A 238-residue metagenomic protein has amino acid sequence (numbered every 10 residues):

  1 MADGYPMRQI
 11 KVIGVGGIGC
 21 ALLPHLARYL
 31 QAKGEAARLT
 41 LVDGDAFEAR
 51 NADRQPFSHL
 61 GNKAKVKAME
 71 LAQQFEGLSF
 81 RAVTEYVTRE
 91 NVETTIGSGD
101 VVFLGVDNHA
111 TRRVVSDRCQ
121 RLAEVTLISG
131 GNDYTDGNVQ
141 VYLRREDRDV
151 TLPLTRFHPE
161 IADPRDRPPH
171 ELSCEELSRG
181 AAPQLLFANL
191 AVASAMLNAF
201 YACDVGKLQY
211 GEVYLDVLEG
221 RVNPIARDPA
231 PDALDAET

Functional and structural regions predicted by a protein language model:
M1-V12, G16, A36, G97 (+1 more regions): Glycine-rich phosphate/adenylate-binding loop
P6-G34, T40-A46: Glycine-rich adenosine-cofactor-binding loop
C20, R50, R113: Alpha-helical elements of the RecA-like P-loop NTPase motor core of helicases
A21, N62, V66, A188-A195: Conserved active-site and cofactor/substrate-binding residues in soluble primary-metabolism enzymes
L26-L30, P56, C119, D204: Active-site catalytic pocket residues across diverse enzymes, especially alpha/beta-hydrolases
A36-G77: Glycine-rich phosphate-binding loop and adjoining beta1-alpha1-beta2 segment of Rossmann-like nucleotide-binding folds
T40-V42, V83, F103, T126-I128: Hydrophobic/aromatic beta-strand patches that form the interior of the parallel beta-sheet core in alpha/beta enzyme
N62-V101, V106-R113: A structured beta-alpha segment of the ubiquitous adenosine-cofactor-binding alpha/beta core
